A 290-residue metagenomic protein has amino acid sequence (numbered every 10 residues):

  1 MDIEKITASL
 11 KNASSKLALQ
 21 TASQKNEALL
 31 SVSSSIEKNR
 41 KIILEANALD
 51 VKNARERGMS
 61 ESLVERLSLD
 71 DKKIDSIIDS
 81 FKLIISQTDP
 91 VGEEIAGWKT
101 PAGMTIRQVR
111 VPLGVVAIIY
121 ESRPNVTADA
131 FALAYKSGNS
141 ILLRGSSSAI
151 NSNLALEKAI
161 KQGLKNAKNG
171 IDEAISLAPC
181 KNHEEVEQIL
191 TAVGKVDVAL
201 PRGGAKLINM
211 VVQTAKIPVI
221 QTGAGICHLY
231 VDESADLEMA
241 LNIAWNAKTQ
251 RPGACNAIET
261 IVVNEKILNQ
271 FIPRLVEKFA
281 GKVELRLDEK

Functional and structural regions predicted by a protein language model:
M1-T105: N-terminal Rossmann-like NAD(P)+-binding subdomain of aldehyde/semialdehyde dehydrogenases
D2, S122-S140, A159, N166 (+1 more regions): ALDH superfamily catalytic-core signature
A13-Q20, S35-N39, D50, A54-R57 (+9 more regions): Change "in soluble alpha/beta enzymes" to "in soluble alpha/beta proteins
S86, P90-G163, A215-V219, I226: Conserved small-residue-rich beta-alpha loop and adjacent elements that most often cradle the phosphate/pyrophosphate
I95-A102, C180-N182, N242-A244: Short gly/ser/thr-rich secondary-structure transition/capping motifs
G114, D197, E259: Conserved acidic residues
S147-T222, C227-L241: Phosphate/pyrophosphate-binding betaalpha-module
